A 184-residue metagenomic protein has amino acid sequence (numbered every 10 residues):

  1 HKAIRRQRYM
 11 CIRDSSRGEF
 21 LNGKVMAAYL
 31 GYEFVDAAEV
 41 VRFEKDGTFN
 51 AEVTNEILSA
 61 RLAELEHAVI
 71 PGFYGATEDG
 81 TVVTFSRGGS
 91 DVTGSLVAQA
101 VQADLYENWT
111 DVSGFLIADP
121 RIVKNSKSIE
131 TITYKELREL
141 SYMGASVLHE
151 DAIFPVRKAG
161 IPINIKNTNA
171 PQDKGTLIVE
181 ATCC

Functional and structural regions predicted by a protein language model:
H1-I12: Single conserved hydrophobic/aromatic residue that forms the stacking wall/gate of nucleotide- or nucleobase-binding
S15-C184: C-terminal catalytic "cap/lid" subdomain
